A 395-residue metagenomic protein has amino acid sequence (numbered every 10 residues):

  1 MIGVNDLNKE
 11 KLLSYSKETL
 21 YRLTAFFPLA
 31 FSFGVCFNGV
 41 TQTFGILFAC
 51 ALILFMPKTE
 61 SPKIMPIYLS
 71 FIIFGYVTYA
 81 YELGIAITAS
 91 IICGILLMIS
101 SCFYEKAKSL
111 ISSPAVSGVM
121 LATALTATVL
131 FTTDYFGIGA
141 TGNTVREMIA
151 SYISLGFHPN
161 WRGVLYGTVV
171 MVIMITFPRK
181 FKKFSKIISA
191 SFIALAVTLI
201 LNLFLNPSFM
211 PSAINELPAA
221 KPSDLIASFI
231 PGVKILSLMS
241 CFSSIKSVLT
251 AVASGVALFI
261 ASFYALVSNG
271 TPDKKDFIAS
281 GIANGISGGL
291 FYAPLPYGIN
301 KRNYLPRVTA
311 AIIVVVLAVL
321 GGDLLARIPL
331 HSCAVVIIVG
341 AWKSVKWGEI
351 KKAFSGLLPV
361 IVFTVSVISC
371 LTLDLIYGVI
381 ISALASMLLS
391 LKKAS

Functional and structural regions predicted by a protein language model:
M1-S395: Transmembrane helical cores of multi-pass ion-transport proteins
